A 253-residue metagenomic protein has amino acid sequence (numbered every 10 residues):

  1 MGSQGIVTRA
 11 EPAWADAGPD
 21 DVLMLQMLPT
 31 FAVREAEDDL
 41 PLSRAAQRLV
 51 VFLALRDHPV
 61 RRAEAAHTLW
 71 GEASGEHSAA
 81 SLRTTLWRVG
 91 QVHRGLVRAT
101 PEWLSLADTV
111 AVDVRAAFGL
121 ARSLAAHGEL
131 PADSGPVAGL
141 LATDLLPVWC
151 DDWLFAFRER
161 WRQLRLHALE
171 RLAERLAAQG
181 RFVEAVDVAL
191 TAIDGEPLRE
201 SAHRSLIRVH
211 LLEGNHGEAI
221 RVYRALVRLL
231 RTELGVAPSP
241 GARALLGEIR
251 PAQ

Functional and structural regions predicted by a protein language model:
M1-V22: Basic, amphipathic DNA-recognition helix from helix-turn-helix-like DNA-binding domains
G2-Q4, R9, D38-L40, A46 (+3 more regions): Intrinsically disordered, charged and Pro/Gly-enriched terminal/linker segments that flank large helical-solenoid
L23-Q26, G95-T100: Short beta-strand
M27, P59, L140: Short aromatic/basic micro-patch
M27-Q47: A structural micro-motif at secondary-structure boundaries
V33, A65, V89, A219: Conserved RecA-like P-loop NTPase ATPase core
F52-A65: Short capping segments at the starts of secondary-structure elements
R83-L86, G90-R94, V227: C-terminal flanking helix
